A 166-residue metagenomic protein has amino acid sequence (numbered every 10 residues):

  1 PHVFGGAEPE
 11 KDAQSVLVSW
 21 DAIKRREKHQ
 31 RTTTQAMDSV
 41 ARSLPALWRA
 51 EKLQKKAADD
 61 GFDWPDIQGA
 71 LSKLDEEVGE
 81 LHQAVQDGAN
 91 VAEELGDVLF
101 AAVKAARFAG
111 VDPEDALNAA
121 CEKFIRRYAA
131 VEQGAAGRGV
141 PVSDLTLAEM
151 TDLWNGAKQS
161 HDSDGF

Functional and structural regions predicted by a protein language model:
P1-L95, L99-F166: Flexible "arm" and connector segments at domain edges
